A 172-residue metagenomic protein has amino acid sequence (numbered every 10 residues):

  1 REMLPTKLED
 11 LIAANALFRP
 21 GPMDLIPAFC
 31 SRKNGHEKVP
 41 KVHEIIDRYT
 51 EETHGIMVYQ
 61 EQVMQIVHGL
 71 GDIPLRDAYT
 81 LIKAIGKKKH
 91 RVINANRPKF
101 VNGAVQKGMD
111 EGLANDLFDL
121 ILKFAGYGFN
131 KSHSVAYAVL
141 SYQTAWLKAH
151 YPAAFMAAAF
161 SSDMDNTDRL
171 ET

Functional and structural regions predicted by a protein language model:
R1-T172: Noncatalytic, beta-rich nucleic-acid-contacting surfaces in large DNA/RNA-processing enzymes
